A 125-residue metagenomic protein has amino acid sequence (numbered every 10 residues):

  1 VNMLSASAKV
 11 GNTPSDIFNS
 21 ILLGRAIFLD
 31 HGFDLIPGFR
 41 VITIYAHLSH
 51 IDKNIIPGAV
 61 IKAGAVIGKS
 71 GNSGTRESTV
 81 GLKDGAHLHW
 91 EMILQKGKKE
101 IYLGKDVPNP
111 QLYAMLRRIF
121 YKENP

Functional and structural regions predicted by a protein language model:
V1-H50, R76-H87: Zn2+-dependent peptidoglycan hydrolase active-site motif and core
G38-V41, K53-A65, K69-N72, R76-P125: Acidic, glycine-rich catalytic/binding loops that coordinate metals and/or anionic ligands
